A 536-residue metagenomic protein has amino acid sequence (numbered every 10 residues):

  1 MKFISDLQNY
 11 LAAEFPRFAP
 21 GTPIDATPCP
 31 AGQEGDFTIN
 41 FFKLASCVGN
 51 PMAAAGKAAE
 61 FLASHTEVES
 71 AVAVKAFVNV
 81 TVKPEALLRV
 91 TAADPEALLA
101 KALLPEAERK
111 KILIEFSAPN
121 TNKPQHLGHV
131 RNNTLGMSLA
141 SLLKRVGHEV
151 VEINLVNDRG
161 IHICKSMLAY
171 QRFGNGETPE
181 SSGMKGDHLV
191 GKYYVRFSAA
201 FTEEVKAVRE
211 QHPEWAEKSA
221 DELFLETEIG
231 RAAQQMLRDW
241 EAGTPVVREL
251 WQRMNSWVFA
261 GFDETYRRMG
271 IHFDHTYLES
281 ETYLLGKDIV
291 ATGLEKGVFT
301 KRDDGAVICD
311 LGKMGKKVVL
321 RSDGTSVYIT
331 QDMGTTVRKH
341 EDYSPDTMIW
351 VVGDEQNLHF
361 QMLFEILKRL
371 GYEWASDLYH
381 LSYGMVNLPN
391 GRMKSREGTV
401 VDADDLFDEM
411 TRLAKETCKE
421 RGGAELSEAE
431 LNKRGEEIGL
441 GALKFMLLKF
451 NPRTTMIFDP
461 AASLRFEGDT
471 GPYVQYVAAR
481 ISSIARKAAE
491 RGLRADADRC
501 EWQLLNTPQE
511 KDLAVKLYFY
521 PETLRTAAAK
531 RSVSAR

Functional and structural regions predicted by a protein language model:
M1-L88, L99-R536: Non-catalytic interaction-recognition regions
R89-D94: Short, charged, solvent-exposed linker or helix-capping segments at domain edges/interfaces that act as flexible hinges
